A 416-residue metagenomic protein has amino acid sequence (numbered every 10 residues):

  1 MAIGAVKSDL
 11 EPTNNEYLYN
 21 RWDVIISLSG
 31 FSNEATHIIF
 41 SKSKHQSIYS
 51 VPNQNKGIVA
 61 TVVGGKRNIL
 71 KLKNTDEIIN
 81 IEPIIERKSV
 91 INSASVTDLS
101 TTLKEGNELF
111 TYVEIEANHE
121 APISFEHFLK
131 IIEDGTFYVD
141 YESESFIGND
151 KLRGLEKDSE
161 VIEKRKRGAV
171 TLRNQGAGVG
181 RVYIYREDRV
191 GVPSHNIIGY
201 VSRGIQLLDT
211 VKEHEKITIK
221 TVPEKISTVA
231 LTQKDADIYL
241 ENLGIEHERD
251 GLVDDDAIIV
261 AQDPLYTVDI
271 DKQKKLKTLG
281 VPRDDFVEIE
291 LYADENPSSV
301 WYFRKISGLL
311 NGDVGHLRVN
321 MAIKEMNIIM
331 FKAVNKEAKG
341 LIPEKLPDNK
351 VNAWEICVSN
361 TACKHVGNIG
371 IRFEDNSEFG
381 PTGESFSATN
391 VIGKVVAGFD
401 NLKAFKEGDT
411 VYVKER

Functional and structural regions predicted by a protein language model:
M1-R416: Cyclophilin-like peptidyl-prolyl cis-trans isomerases
